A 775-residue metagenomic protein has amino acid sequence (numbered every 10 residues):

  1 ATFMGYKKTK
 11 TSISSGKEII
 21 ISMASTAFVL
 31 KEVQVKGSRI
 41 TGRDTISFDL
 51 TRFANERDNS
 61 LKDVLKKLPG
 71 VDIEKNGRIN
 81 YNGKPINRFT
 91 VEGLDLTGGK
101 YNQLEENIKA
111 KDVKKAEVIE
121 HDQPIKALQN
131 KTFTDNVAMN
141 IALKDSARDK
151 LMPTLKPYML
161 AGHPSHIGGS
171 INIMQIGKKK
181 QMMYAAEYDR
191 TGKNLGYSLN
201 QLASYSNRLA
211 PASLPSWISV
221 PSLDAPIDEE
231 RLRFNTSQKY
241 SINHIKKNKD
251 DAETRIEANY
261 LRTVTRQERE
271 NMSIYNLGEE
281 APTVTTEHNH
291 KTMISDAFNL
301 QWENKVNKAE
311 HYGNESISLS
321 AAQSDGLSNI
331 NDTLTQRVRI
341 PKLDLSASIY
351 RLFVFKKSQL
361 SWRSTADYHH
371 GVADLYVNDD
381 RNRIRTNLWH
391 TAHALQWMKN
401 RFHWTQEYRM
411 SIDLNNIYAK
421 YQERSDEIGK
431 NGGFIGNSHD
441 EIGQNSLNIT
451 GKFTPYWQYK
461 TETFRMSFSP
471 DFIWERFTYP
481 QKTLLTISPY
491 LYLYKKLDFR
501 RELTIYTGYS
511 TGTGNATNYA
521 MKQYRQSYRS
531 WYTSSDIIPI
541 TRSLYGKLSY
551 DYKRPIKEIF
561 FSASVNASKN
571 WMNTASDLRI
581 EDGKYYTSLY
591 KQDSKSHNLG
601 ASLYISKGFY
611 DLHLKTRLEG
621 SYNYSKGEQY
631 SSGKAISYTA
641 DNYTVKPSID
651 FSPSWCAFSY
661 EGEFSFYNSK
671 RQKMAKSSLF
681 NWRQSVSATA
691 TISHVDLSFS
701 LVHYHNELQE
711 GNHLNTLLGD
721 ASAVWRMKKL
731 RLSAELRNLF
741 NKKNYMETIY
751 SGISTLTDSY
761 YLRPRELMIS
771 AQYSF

Functional and structural regions predicted by a protein language model:
M4-K7, S12-S14, G37-S324, Q336-T365 (+11 more regions): Membrane-proximal, glycine/serine-rich, low-complexity loop/turn segments characteristic of large bacterial
I19-V29, Q34-G37, N140-S146: Conserved "repeat-terminator" motif of extracellular CCP/Sushi domains
S25-T26, T45, S146, T333 (+1 more regions): Coil residues (strongly favoring Ser/Thr
Q129-K131, L195-Q201, R266-T283, S324-L334 (+11 more regions): Outer-membrane beta-barrel translocator domains and adjoining extracellular loop/strand segments of Gram-negative
L151-G162, M182-A186, F468-T478, T533-I538 (+5 more regions): Transmembrane beta-strand segments that form the barrel wall of outer-membrane beta-barrel proteins
H163, L232-F234, H288-D296, T333-L343 (+9 more regions): Replace "Gram-negative outer membrane beta-barrel proteins" with "bacterial and organellar outer membrane beta-barrel
I245-T263, T292-P480, T486-P489, K495-R500 (+3 more regions): Face-selective signature of the C-terminal outer-membrane beta-barrel domain
T644-F666, Q672, K676-F775: Conserved C-terminal beta-signal and adjacent last beta-strands/turns of outer-membrane beta-barrel proteins
